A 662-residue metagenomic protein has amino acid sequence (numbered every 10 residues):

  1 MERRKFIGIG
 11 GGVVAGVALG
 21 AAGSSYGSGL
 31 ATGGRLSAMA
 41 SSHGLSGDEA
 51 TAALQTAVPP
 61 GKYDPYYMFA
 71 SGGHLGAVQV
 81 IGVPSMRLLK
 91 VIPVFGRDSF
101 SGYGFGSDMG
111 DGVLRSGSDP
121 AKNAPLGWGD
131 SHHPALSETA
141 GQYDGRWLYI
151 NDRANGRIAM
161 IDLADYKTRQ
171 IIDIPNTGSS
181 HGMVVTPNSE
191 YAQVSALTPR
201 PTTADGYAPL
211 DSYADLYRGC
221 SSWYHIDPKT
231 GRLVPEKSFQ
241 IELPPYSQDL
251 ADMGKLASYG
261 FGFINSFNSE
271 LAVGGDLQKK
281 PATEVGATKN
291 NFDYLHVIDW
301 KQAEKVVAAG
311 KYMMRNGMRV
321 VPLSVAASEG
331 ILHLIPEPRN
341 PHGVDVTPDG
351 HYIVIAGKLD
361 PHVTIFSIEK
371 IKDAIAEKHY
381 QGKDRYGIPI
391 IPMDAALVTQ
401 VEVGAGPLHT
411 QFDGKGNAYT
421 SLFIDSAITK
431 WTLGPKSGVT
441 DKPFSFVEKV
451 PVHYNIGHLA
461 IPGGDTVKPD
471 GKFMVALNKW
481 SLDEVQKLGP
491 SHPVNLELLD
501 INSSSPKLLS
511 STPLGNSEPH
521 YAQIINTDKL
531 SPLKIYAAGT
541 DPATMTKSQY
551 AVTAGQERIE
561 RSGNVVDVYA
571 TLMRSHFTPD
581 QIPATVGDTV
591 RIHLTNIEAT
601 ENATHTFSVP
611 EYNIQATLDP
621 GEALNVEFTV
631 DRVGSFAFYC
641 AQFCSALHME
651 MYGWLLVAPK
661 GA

Functional and structural regions predicted by a protein language model:
M1-V14: N-terminal secretory signal peptides and thylakoid transit peptides that target proteins across membranes
D48-K62, F105-Y143, M183-N188, Y246-Y259 (+4 more regions): Structural signature of eukaryotic scaffold interfaces centered on beta-propeller domains
G61-Y63, G145, S195-L216, I264-F292 (+2 more regions): Short, conserved, GDST-rich strand-edge loop motifs in beta-rich repeat architectures
A70-G73, Q142, L148-A154, Q193-A204 (+8 more regions): Conserved beta-strand positions in repeat-built beta-propeller and related beta-rich domains
S85, Y224-R232, I298-M314, F366-I388 (+2 more regions): Short loop/turn segments immediately following beta-strands, especially the blade-tip and inter-blade linker loops
P93, I172-N176, F239-P244, L334-E337 (+3 more regions): Surface loop/turn motifs at the tips and blade-to-blade linkers of beta-strand repeat domains
E560-V586: N-terminal edge beta-strand
L618-A662: Extracellular/periplasmic metallocenter environments
